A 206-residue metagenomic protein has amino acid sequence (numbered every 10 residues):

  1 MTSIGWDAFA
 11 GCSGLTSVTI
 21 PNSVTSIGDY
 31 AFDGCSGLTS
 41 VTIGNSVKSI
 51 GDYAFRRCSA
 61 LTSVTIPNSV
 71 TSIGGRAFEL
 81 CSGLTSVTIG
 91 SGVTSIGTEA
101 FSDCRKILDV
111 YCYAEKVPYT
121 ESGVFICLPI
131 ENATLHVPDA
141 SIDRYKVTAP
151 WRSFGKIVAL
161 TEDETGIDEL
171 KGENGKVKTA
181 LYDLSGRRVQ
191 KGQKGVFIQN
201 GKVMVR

Functional and structural regions predicted by a protein language model:
M1-S3, S13-S26, S36-S49, S59-S72 (+4 more regions): Structural signature of tandem-repeat unit edges
G5-A10, G28-D33, G51-R56, G74-E79 (+2 more regions): Consensus positions within tandem repeat domains that build extended binding/scaffold surfaces
G123-L128, R152: A structural signal for leucine-rich repeat
A133-H136, L181, F197-I198: Short hydrophobic/aromatic-rich beta-strand motifs
V147-T165: A recurrent domain-boundary module in secreted/ectodomain proteins
T161-S185: Residue-level detector of functionally pivotal "anchor" positions at catalytic/ligand-binding pockets or at interdomain
V189-Q190: Generic structural signal for well-ordered beta-strand positions
V196-R206: C-terminal tail/sorting-segment detector
